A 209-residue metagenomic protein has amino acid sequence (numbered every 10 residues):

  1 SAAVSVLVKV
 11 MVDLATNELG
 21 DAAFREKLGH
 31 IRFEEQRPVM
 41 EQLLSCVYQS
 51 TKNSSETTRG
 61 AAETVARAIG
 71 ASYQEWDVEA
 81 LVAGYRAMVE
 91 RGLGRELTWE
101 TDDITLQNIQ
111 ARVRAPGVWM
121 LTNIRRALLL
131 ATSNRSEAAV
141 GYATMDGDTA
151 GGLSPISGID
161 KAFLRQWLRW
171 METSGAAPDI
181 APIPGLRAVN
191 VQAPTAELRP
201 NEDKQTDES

Functional and structural regions predicted by a protein language model:
S1-S209: ATP/NTP-dependent adenylation/nucleotidyl-transfer catalytic domains that generate, transfer, or process NMP-activated
